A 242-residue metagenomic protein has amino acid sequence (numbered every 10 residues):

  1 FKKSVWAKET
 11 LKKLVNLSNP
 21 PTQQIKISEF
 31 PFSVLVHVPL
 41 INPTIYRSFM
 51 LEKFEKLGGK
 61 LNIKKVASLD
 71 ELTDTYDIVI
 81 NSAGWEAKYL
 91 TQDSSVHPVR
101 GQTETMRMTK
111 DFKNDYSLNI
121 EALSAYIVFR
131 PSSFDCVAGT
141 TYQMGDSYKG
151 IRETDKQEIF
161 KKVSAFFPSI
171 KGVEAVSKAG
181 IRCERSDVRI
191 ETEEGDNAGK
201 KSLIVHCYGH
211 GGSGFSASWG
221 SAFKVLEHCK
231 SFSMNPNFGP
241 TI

Functional and structural regions predicted by a protein language model:
F1-K56: Flavin (FAD/FMN) cofactor-binding and adjacent substrate-gating region of FAD-dependent oxidoreductase domains
F49, V173-I242: C-terminal catalytic lobe of FAD-dependent flavoproteins
G59-D74: A conserved short coil-to-beta-strand element within the FAD-binding core of flavoproteins
T75-G84, A222: Short hydrophobic core segments
N81-V96, T105: Flavin (primarily FAD) binding-site architecture
V96, T109-K113, S133-D135, Q143-E184 (+1 more regions): Flavin-binding catalytic cores
T109-G139: Conserved FAD-binding catalytic core of PHBH/FMO-like flavoproteins
